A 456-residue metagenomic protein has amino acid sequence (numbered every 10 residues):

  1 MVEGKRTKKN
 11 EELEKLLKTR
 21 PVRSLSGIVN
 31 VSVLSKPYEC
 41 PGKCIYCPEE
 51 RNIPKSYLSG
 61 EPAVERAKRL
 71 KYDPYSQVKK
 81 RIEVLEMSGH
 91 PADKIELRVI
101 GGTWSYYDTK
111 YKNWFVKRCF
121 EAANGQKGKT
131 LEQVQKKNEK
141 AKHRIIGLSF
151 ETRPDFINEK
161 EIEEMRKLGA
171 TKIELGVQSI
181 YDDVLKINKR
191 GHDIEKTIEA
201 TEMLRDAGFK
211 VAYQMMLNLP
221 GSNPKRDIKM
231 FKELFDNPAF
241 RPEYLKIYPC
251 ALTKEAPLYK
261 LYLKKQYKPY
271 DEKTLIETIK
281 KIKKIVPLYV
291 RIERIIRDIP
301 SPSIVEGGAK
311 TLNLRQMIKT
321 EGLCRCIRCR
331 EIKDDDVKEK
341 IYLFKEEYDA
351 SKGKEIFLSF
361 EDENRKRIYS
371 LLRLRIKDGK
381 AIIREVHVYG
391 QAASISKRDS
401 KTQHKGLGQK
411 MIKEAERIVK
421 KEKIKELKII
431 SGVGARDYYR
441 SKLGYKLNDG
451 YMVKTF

Functional and structural regions predicted by a protein language model:
M1-Q77, R81-K127, L288: Flexible, acidic/Gly-rich N-terminal and inter-domain linker regions that tether and position cofactor-handling modules
S59-S76, L97, G101-K273, E277 (+1 more regions): Conserved non-cysteine loop/helix-boundary elements of the Radical SAM core domain that shape
P249-V290, R297-I332, I395-K397, K401-T402: Radical SAM enzyme [4Fe-4S]-AdoMet core and its adjacent flexible, acidic and glycine-rich loops/tails across
E346-Q391: A conserved beta-strand-loop-helix scaffold within acyl/acetyltransferase catalytic domains
D399-I418: Conserved acetyl-CoA-binding loop-helix of GNAT-fold acetyltransferases
R417-S431: Conserved GNAT acetyl-CoA-binding A-motif
S431-Y451: Conserved active-site alpha-helix within GNAT-family acetyltransferase domains
